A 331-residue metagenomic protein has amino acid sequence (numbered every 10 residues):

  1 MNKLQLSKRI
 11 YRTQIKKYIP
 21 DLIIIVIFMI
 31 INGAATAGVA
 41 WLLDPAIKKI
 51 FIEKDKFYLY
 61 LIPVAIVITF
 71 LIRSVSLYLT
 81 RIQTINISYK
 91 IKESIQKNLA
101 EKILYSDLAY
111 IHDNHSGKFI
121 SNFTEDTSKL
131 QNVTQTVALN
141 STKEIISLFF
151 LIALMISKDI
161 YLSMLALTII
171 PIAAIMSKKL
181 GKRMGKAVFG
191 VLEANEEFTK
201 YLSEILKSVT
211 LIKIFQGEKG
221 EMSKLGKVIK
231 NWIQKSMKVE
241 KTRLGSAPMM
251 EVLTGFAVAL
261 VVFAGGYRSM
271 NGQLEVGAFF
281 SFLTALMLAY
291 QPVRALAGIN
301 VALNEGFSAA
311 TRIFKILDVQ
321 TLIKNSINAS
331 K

Functional and structural regions predicted by a protein language model:
M1, L317-K331: Primarily ABC-family ATPase nucleotide-binding module
M1-T36, F51-I62, T80-T84, S88 (+8 more regions): Membrane-integrated ABC transporters
R12, K16-I19, L108-A109, E125-T134 (+7 more regions): An intracellular "coupling" helix at the cytosolic face of ABC transporter transmembrane type-1 domains
K17, D21-N32, V64-I72, L139-G190 (+2 more regions): Transmembrane helices of ABC transporter permease
P20-W41, P45, I62-I66, R81-I85 (+6 more regions): Alpha-helical segments in transporter systems
I31-A35, V39, V67, L71-S88 (+5 more regions): Hydrophobic alpha-helical membrane-associated segments
E53-Y58, I62, L154-T168, T242-T311 (+1 more regions): Helix-loop-helix
